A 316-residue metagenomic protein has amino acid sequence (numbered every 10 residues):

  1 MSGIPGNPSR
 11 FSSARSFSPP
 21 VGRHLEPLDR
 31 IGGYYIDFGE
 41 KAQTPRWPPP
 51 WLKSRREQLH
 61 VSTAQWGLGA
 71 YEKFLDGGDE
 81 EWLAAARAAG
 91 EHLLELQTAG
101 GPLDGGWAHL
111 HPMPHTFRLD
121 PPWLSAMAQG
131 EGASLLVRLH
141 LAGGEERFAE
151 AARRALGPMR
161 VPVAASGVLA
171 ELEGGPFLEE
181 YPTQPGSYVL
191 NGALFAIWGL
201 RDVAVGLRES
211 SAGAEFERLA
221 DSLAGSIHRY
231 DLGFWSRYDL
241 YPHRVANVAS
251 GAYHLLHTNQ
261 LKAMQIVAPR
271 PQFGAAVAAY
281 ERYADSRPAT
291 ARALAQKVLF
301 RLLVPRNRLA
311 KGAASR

Functional and structural regions predicted by a protein language model:
M1-R316: Glycan-recognition and catalytic cores of secretory/periplasmic carbohydrate-active enzymes
